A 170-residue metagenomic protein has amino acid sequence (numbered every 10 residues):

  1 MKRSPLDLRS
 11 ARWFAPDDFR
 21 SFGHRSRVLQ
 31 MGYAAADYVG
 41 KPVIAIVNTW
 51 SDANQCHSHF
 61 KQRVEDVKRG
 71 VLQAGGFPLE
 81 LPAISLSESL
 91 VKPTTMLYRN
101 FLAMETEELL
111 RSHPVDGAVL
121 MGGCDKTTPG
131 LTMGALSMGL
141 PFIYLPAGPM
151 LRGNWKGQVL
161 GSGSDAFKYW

Functional and structural regions predicted by a protein language model:
M1-K41: N-terminal amphipathic/basic leader segments beginning at the initiator methionine
R12-D18, H59-R99: Anionic-ligand anchoring segments at beta-strand to alpha-helix junctions in alpha/beta enzyme folds, i.e., glycine
R20, H24, V39, V43 (+5 more regions): Generic structural signal for well-ordered, non-membrane alpha-helical segments in soluble metabolic enzymes
V28, M96-W170: Active-site cavity-forming subdomains of large catalytic enzyme subunits
G32, D66, G70, G134: Rossmann-fold NAD(P)-dependent oxidoreductase module
A35-A45, A74-P82: N-terminal glycine-rich anion-binding loops that anchor highly charged ligand groups
V43-H57, S85-K92, D116-G123, G130-T132: Short glycine-rich or small-residue beta-strand-to-loop segments that form or flank ligand, phosphate, metal/Fe-S
